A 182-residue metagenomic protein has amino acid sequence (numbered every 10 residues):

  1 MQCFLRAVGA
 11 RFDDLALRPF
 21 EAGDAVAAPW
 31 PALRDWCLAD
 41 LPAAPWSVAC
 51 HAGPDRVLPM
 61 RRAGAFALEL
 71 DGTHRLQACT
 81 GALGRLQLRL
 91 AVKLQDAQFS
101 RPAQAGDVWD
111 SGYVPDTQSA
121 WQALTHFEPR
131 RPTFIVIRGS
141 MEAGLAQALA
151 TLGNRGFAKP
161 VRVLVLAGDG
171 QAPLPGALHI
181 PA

Functional and structural regions predicted by a protein language model:
M1-S47, A52-G53, V136: Walker A/P-loop-proximal flanking segment of P-loop NTPase domains
G9, P19, C50-A52, P115-D116 (+2 more regions): Surface-exposed beta-strand edges and flanking loops
W30, W36, W109, A172-G176 (+1 more regions): Tryptophan-centered motif/residue detector
L33, C37, A63, A148-L152 (+1 more regions): Structural preference for long, well-ordered alpha-helical segments in enzyme cores
A39-F134, R138-A143: Post-nucleotide-binding-loop coupling segment downstream of the phosphate-binding loop, primarily in RecA-like P-loop
E69-A78, P129-P132, N154-V163, L178-A182: Structural alpha-beta junctions
I137-A148, N154-P181: Sensor-1/coupling segment of RecA-like P-loop NTPase cores
